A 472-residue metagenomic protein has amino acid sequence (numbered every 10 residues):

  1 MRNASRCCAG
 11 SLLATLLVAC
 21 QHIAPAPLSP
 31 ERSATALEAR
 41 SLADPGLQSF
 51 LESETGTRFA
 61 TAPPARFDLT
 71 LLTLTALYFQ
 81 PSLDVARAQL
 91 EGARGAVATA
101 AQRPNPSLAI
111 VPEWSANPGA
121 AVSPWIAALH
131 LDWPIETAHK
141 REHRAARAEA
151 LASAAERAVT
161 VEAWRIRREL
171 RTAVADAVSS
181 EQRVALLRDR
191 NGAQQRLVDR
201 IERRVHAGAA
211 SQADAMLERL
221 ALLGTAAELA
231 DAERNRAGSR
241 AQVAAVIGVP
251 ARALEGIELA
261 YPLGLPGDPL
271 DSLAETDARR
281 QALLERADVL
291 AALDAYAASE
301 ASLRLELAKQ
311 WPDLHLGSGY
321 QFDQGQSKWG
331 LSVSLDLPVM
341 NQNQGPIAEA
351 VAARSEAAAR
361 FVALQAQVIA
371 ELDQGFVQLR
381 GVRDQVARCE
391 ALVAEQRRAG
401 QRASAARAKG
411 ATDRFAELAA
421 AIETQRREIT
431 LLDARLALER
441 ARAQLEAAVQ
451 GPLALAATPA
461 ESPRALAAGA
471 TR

Functional and structural regions predicted by a protein language model:
R2-T75, E233-Q281, Q444-R472: Terminal intrinsically disordered/low-complexity segments used for targeting and assembly
Q21, R141, A150, R157-Q281 (+6 more regions): Periplasmic alpha-helical coiled-coil/stalk elements that build and connect Gram-negative outer-membrane
E54-R66, A109-K140, R144, L254 (+4 more regions): Small/polar, glycine/serine/threonine/aspartate-rich low-complexity segments that form flexible
L71, P124-I126, T172, L217 (+3 more regions): Transmembrane beta-barrel architecture of outer-membrane proteins
Y78-V85, E91-P106, P118-A121, L129-R147 (+8 more regions): A glycine-/polar-enriched beta->alpha junction
V205-A209, R407-A411, A448: A short glycine-centered flexible hinge/capping loop motif at secondary-structure junctions
S211, V368, G375, G410-R414: Alpha-helical heptad-repeat coiled-coil segments that mediate oligomerization/polymerization in large
V382-A411: C-terminal hydrophobic structural anchor segments that stabilize assembly/packing rather than catalytic chemistry
